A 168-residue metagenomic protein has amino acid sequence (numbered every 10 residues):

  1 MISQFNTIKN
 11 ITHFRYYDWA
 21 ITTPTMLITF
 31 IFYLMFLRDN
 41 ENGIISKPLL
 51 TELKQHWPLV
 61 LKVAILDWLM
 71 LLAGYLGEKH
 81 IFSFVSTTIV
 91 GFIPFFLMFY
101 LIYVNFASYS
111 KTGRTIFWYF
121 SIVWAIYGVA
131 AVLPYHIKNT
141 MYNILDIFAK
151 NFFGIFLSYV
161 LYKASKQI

Functional and structural regions predicted by a protein language model:
M1-I168: Polytopic alpha-helical membrane-helix bundles and their juxtamembrane interface segments in multi-pass membrane
